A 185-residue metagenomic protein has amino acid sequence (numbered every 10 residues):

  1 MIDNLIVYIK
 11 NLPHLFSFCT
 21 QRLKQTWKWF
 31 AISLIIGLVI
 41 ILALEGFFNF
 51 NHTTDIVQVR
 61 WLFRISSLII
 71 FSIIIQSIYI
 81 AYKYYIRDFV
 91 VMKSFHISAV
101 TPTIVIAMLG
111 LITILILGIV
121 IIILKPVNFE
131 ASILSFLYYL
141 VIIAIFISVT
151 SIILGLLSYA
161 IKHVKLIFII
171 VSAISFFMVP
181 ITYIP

Functional and structural regions predicted by a protein language model:
M1-I32: Aromatic- and glycine-rich beta-strand/loop motifs that create alpha-glucan
Q25-F50, I65-I74, A173-F177: Hydrophobic alpha-helical transmembrane segments of multi-pass membrane transport/permease proteins
S33-L34, L38, S72, Q76 (+3 more regions): Residue-level hotspots within the lipid-embedded alpha helices of multi-pass solute transporters
A43-F48, I74, I78, Y82 (+6 more regions): Alpha-helical membrane-inserting segments
F48-S66, I121-S135: Membrane-interface helix-capping segments at transmembrane helix termini in multi-pass transporters
W61-I122: Hydrophobic alpha-helical transmembrane segments of multi-pass membrane transport proteins
I104-K165: Alpha-helical transmembrane segments and their short interhelical loops
I161-P185: Transmembrane helix segments
